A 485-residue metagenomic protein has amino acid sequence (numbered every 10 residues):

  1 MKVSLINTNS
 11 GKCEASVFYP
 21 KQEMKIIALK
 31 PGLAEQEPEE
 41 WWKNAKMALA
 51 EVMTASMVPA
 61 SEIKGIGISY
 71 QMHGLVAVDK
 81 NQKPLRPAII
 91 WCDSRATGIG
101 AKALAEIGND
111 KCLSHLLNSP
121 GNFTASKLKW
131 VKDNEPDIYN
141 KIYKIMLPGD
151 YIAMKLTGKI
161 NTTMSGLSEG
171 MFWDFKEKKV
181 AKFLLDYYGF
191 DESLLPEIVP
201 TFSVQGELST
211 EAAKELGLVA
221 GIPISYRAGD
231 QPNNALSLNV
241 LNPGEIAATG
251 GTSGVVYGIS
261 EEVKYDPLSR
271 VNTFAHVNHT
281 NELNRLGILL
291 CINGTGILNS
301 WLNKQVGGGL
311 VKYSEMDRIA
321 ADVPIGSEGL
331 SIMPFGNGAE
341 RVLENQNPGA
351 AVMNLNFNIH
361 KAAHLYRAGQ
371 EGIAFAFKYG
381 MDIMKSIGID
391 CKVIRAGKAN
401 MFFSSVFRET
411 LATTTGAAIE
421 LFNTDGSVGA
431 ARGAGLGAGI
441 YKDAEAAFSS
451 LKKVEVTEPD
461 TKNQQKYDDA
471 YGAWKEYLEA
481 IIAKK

Functional and structural regions predicted by a protein language model:
M1-R86, K141, A213-K214, L218-P223 (+4 more regions): N-terminal glycine/serine-rich phosphate-binding loop of ATP-dependent small-molecule kinases, especially carbohydrate
L5, T97, L104-N161, G166 (+4 more regions): Active-site core segments that coordinate phosphate-bearing ligands/cofactors across diverse enzyme families
G11, E37, I66, D93 (+3 more regions): Residue-level signal for inorganic ion chemistry
Y19-P20, W91, L167, R270: A generic structural motif
K21, Y70, C92, F202 (+2 more regions): Residues that line or immediately flank small-molecule/substrate-binding pockets and catalytic motifs
G32, T54-W91, L117-N122, A153-D174 (+2 more regions): Short beta-strand-loop/turn "lid" adjacent to the catalytic site in phosphate-handling enzymes
M57-A60, S69, E192, V240 (+1 more regions): Alpha-helix termination/capping residues and helix-transition junctions
K80-P84, K102-G108: Hydrophobic or amphipathic alpha-helical targeting/insertion segments
